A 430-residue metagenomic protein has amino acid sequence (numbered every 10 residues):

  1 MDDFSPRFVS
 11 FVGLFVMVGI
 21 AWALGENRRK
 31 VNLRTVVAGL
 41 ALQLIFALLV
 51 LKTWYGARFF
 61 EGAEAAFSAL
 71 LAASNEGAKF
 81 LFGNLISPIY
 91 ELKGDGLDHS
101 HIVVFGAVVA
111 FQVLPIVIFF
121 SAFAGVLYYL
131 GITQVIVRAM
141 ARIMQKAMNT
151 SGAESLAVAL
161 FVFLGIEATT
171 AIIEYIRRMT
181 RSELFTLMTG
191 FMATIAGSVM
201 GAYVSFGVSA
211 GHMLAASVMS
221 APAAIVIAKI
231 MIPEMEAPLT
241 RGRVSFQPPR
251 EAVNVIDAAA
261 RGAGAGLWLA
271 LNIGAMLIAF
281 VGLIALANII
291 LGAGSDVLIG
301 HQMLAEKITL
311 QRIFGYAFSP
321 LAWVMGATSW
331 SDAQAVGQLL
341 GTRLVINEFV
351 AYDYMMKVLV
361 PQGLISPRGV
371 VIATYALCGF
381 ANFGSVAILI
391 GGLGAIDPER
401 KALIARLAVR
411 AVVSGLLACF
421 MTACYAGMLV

Functional and structural regions predicted by a protein language model:
D3-F15, Q112, I308-T309, A373-S385: Structural signature of hydrophobic alpha-helical transmembrane segments
G13-L24, G39-L51, V117-V126, A196-V204 (+5 more regions): Hydrophobic core segments of alpha-helical transmembrane domains in multi-pass membrane transport and ion-translocation
L49-I86, P238-R241, A287-A317, S331-L339: Interfacial/capping segments of alpha-helical transmembrane domains
A72-K146: Hydrophobic alpha-helical hairpins/lids featuring a short glycine-rich hinge
V137-I172, E236-A258, H301, Q311-F314 (+3 more regions): Juxtamembrane inter-helical linkers in multi-pass membrane proteins
A147-V204, V336-V413, L417-Y425: Alpha-helical membrane segments and immediately flanking helix-loop junctions that form or couple to the substrate/ion
A221-N272: Long, contiguous bundles of hydrophobic transmembrane helices that form the permeation core of multi-pass
G264-Q362: Transmembrane helical segments that form the transport core of multi-pass membrane transport proteins
